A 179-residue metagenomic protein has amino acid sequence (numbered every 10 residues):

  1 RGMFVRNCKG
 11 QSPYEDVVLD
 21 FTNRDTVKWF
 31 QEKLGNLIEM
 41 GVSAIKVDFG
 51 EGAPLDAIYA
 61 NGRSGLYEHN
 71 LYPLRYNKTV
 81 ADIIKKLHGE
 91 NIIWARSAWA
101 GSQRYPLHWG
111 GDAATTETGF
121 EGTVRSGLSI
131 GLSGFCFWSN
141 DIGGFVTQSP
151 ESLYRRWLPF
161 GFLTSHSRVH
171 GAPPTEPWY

Functional and structural regions predicted by a protein language model:
R1-Y179: Catalytic-domain carbohydrate-binding cleft regions of carbohydrate-active enzymes
